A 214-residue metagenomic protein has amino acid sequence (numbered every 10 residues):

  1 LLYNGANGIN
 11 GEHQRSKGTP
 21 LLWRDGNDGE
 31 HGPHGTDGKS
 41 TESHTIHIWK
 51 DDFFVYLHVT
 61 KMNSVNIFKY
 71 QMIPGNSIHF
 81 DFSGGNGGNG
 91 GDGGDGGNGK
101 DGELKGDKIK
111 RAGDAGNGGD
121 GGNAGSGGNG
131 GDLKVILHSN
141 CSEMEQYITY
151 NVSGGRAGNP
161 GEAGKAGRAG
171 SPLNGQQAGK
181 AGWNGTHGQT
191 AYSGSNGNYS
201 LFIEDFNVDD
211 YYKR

Functional and structural regions predicted by a protein language model:
L1-E42, V59-D132, M144-R214: Glycine-centered low-complexity coil/loop motifs and glycine-rich tracts, especially the flexible linkers
D37-F53: Short, well-structured hydrophobic secondary-structure segments
H47-W49, S83, I136-H138, S153: Feature marks extracellular polysaccharide-active and adherence modules
K50-F54, N86-G87, S139-S142: Extracellular beta-strand scaffolds
